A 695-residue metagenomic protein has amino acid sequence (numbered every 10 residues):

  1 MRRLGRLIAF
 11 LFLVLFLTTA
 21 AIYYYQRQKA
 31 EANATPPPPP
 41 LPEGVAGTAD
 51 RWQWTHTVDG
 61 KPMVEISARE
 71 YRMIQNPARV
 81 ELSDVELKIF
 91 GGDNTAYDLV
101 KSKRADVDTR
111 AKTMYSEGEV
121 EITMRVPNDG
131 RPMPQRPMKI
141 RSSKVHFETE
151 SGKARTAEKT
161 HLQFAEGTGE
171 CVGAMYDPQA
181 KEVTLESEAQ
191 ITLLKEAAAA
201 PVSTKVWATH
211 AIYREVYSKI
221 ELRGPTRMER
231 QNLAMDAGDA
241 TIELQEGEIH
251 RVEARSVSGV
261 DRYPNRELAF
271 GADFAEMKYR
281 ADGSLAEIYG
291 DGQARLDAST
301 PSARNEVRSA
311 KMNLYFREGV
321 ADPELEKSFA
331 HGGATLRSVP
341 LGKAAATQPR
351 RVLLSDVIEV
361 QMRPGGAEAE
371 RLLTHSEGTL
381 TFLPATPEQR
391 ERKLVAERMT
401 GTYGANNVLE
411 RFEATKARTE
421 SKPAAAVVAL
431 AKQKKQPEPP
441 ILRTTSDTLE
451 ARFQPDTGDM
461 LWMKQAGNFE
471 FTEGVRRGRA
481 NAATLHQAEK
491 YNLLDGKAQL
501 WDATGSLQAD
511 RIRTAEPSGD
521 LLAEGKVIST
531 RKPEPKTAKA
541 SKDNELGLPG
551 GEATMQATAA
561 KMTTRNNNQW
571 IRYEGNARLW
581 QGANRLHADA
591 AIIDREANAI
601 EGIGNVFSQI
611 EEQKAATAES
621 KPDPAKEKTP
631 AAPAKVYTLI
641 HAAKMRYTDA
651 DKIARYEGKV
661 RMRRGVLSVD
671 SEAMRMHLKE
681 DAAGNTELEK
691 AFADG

Functional and structural regions predicted by a protein language model:
M1-G695: Mature-chain termini and adjacent capping regions
